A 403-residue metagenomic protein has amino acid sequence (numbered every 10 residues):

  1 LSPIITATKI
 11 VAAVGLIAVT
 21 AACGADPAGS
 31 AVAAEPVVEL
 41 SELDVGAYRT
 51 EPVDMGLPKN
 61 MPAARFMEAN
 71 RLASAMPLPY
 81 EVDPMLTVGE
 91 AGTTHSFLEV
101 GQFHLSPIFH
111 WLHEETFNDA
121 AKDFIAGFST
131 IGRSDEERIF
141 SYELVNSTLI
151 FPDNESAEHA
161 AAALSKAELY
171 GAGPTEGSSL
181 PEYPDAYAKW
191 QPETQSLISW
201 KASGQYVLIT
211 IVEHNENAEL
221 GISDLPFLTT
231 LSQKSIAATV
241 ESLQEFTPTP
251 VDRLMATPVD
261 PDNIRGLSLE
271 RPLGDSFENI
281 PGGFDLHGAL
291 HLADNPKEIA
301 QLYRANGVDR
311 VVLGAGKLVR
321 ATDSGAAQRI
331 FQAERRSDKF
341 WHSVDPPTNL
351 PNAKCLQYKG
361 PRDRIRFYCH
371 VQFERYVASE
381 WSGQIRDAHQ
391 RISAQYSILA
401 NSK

Functional and structural regions predicted by a protein language model:
L1-V11: Bacterial N-terminal signal peptides that target proteins for export
V19-A22: C-terminal motif of bacterial Sec signal peptides marking the signal peptidase cleavage site
G24-E136, T229, S235-V312, F340-S343 (+1 more regions): N-terminal "mature-domain start" segment
F97-I131, S141, N154-W200, T322-C369: Short Gly/Thr-rich strand-loop-strand
V145-T148, Q205-H214, L220, R375-G383: Short, well-ordered beta-strand elements
F151-P181, A218-I222, P226-K234, E241-P248 (+2 more regions): Extended intrinsically disordered, low-complexity coil regions enriched in Ser, Thr, Gly, Ala and often Pro
S178-W190, L197, A202-R265: Long alpha-helical, hydrophobic tracts
P281-K403: Hydrophobic multi-pass inner-membrane translocation pores used for secretion and envelope-lipid/glycan export
